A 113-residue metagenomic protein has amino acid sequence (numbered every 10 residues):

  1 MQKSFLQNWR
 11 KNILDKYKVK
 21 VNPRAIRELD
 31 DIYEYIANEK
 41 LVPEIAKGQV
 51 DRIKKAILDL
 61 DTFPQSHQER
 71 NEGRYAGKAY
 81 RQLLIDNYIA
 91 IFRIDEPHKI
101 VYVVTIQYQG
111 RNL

Functional and structural regions predicted by a protein language model:
K3-R52: Arg/Lys-rich, positively charged N-terminal/basic patches that mediate binding to nucleic acids
S4-R10, K40, R81-L113: Enriched for short, Lys/Arg-rich terminal
K16, K54, H98-I100: A structure-centric signal for secondary-structure junctions around beta-strands
Y17, Y33-Y35, F63, H67 (+4 more regions): Aromatic side chains
E28, Y35, R52, A56-D59 (+2 more regions): Residue-level recognition of specific faces of alpha-helices
L41-G48, Q68-A76, T105, G110: Solvent-exposed interaction patches of small proteins and small membrane subunits
L58-L83: A short, surface-exposed loop/turn module that caps and links secondary-structure elements
